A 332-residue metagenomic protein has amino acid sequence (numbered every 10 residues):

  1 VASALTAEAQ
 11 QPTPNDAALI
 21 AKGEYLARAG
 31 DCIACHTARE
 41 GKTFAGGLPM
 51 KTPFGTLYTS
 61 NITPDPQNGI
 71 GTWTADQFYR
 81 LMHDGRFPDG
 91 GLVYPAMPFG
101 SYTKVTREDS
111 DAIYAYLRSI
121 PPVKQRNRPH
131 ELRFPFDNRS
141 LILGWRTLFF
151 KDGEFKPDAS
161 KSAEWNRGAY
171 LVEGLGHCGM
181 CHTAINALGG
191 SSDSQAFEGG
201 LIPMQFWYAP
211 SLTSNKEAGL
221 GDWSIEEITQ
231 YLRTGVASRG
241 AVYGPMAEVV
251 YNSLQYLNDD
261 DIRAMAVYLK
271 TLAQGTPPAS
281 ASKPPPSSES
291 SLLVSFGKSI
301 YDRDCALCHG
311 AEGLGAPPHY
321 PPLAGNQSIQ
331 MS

Functional and structural regions predicted by a protein language model:
V1-L19, L57-S60, L81, R86-D89 (+4 more regions): Post-cleavage N-terminal segment of exported redox proteins
D16-A38, A45-K51, G144-T147, K156-N186 (+3 more regions): Sequence/structural segment immediately N-terminal to covalent heme-attachment motifs in c-type and related
G23, P88-G90, K104: Surface-exposed loop and membrane-interface regions of Gram-negative outer-membrane beta-barrel proteins
Y25-T37, S60, Q77-H83, P95 (+7 more regions): C-type cytochrome heme c attachment motif
C35, T56, Q67, P98-F99 (+2 more regions): Active-site-adjacent scaffolding segments
K51-R80, G100-D109, A196-V236, V250-I262 (+2 more regions): Electron-transfer interface patches adjacent to heme c in soluble/periplasmic c-type cytochromes and di-/multiheme
T63-P64, V93-Y102, F150-K156: Short acidic, glycine/Ser/Thr-rich loop/turn "cap" segments at secondary-structure junctions
T72-Q77, F87-Y94, A187-S191, D222-E227 (+4 more regions): Extended intrinsically disordered, low-complexity coil regions enriched in Ser, Thr, Gly, Ala and often Pro
